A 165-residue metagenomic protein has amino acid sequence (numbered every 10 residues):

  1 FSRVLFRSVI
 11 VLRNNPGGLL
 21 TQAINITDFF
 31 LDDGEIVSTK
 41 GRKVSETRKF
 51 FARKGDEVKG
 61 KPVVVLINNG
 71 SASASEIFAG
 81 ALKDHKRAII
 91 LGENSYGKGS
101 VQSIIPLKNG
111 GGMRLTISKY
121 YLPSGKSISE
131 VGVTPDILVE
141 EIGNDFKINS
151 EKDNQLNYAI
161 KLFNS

Functional and structural regions predicted by a protein language model:
F1-L5: Short, small-residue-biased leader/transition segments that mark boundaries at the very start of proteins
F6-G18: Short, glycine-/small-residue-enriched flexible loop/hinge segments at domain edges that mediate gating
R7, T21, L31-G34, V58-V63 (+4 more regions): Extracytoplasmic
V9, L20-T27, G60-V63, S75-A79 (+3 more regions): Extracytoplasmic/secreted envelope proteins and their assembly/folding machinery, especially bacterial periplasmic
L12, I67, I117-K119, E141: Flexible glycine-/small-residue-rich
G17-S71, S100-P106, Y121: Gly/Ser/Thr-rich loop/hinge elements
H85-K98: Short, well-structured beta-strand/strand-turn elements
S127-S165: Conserved functional hotspot residues or short segments at active or partner-binding sites across diverse domains
